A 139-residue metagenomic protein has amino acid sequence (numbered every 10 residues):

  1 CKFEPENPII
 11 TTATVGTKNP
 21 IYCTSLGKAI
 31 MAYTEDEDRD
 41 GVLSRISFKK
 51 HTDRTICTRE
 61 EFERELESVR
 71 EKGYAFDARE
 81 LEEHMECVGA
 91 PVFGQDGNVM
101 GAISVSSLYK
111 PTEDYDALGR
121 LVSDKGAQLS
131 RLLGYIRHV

Functional and structural regions predicted by a protein language model:
C1, P20-Y22, C87, A117 (+2 more regions): Aromatic-residue detector
K2-F3, V105: Residue-level structural signal for beta-strand termini and adjacent loop
E4-P8: Short, hinge-like loop/turn segments at secondary-structure boundaries
I9-E80: Short, solvent-exposed recognition segments
T12, V42, Y109, Y115-A117 (+2 more regions): Short linear functional motifs in flexible/disordered or boundary regions
D38-V42, S47, G126-V139: Cysteine/selenocysteine-centered motifs that mediate thiol-based redox chemistry or coordinate metal-sulfur cofactors
C57-Q128, L132: Extended hydrophobic
